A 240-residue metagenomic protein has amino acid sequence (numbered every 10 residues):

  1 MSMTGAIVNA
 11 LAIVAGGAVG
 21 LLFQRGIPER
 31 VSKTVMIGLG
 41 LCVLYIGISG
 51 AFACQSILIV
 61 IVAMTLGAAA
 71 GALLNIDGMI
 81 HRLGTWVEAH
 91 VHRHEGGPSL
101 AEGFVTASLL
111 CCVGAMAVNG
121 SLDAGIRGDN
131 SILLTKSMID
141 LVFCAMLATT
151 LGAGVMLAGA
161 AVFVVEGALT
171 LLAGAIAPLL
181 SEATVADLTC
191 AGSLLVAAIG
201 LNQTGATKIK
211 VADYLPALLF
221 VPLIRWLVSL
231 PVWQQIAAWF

Functional and structural regions predicted by a protein language model:
M1-A15, L58, V62, G125-S137 (+1 more regions): Structural signature of hydrophobic alpha-helical transmembrane segments
N9-L22, L41-G50, A63-A72, V113 (+5 more regions): Hydrophobic core segments of alpha-helical transmembrane domains in multi-pass membrane transport and ion-translocation
V19-K33, S49-Q55, L147, L151-L195 (+1 more regions): Transmembrane-helix boundary and interhelical-loop signature of multi-pass inner-membrane proteins
E29, L44-L58, T85-H94, A238-F240: Hydrophobic transmembrane alpha-helices of multi-pass solute/ion transporters
R30-G40, I61, T85, M156-V165 (+1 more regions): Cytoplasmic-side transmembrane-helix entry/capping segments in multi-pass membrane proteins
V62-E102: Glycine/small-residue-rich loop that forms an oxyanion/phosphate-binding "nest" at active or ligand-binding sites
L100-A175: Helix-loop-helix junctions within the multi-pass membrane cores of secondary transporters/permeases
R225-F240: Juxtamembrane boundary at the C-terminal end of a transmembrane helix
